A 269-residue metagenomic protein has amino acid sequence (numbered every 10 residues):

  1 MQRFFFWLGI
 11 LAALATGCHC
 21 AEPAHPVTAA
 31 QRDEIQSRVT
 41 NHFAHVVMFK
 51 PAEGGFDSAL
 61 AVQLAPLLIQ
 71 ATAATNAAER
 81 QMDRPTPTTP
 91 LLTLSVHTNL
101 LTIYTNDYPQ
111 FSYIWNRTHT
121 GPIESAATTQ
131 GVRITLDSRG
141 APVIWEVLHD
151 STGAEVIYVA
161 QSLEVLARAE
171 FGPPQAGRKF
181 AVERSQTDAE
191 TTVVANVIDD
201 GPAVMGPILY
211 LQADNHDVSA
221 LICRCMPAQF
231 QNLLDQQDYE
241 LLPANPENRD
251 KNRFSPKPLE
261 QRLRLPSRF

Functional and structural regions predicted by a protein language model:
M1-L8: Bacterial N-terminal signal peptides that target proteins for export
T16-G17: C-terminal motif of bacterial Sec signal peptides marking the signal peptidase cleavage site
E22-N106, R264-F269: Solvent-exposed N-terminal domain segments of exported/luminal and surface proteins
P23-A30, I123-G131, S138-F269: Domain-length functional cores that host ligand/cofactor binding and catalytic or interaction surfaces in mature
H97-I103, H119-E124, G131-V132: Catalytic micro-motifs at enzyme active sites that drive phosphoryl/nucleotidyl and oxygen chemistry
L101-D107, T135-A141: A short, structured loop/turn motif at beta-sheet edges
P109-F111, Q130-V132: Residue-level detector of short, conserved catalytic/binding motifs and their immediate flanks
Q110-T120: Generic short beta-strand segments
